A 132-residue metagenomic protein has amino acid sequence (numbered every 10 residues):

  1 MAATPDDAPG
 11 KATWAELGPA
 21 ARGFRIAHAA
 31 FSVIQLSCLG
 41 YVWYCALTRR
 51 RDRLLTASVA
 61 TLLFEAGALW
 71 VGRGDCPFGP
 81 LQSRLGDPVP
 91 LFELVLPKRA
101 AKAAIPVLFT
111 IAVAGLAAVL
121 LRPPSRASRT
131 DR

Functional and structural regions predicted by a protein language model:
M1-R132: Short amphipathic, positively biased membrane-proximal segments that drive organelle/inner-membrane targeting
